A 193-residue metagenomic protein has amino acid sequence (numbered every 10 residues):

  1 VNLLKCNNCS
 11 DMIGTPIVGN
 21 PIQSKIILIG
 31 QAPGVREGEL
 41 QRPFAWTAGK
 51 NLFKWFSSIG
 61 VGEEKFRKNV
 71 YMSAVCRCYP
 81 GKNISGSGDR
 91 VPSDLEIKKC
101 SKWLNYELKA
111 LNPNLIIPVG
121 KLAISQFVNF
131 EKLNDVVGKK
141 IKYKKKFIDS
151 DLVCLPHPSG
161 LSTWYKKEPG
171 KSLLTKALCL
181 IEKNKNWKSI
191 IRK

Functional and structural regions predicted by a protein language model:
V1-K139, K146-I191: A polyanion-binding, active-site-adjacent surface
